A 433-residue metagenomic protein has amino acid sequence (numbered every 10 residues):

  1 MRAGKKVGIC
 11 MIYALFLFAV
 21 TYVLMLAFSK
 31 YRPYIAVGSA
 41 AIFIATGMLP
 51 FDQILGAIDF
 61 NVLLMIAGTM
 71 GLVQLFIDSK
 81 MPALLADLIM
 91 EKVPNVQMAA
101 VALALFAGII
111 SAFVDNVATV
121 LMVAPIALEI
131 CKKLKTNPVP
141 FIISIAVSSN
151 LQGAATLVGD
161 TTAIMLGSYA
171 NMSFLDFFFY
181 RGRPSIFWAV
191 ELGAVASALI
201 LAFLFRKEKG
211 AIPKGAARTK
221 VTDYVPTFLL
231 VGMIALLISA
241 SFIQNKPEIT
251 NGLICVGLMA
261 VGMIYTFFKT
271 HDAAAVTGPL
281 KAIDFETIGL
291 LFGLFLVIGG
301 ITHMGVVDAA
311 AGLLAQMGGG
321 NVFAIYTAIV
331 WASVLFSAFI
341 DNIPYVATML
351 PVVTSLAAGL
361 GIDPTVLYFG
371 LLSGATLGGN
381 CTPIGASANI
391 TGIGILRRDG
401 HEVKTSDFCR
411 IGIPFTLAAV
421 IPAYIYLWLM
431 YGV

Functional and structural regions predicted by a protein language model:
M1-I77, Y180-G312, V403, R410-V433: Hydrophobic transmembrane alpha-helices of multi-pass small-molecule transporters
G38, I42, G68, L72 (+23 more regions): Hydrophobic faces of alpha-helical transmembrane segments in multi-pass integral membrane proteins
D52-V139, L290-L360, P364: Membrane-embedded alpha-helical segments and adjacent helix-loop junctions characteristic of multi-pass solute
S79-V93, C131, S173, E208-K214 (+1 more regions): Flexible loop linkers connecting adjacent transmembrane helices in multi-pass alpha-helical membrane transporters
Q97-A102, K132-S144, F174-S185, G359-F369 (+1 more regions): Membrane-interface alpha-helices at helix entry/exit sites of multi-pass transporters
S111-L121, P138-D176, S197, V334-L350 (+2 more regions): Alpha-helical transmembrane segments and, especially, the helix-loop junctions at the ends of these helices
A127-K133, S168-A170, V353-G359, T391-V403: Helix-loop-helix connectors at the membrane interface of multi-pass transporters/channels
D176-F187, Q316-G320, A324: Short aromatic-rich membrane-water interface segments that cap or initiate transmembrane helices in multi-pass membrane
